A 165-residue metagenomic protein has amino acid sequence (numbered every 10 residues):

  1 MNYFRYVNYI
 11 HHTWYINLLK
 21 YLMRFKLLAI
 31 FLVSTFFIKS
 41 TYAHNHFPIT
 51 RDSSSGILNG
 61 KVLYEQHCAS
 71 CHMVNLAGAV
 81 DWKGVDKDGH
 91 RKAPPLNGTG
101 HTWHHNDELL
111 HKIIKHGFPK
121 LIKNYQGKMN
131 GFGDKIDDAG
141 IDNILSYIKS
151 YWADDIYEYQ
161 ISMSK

Functional and structural regions predicted by a protein language model:
L18-L28: Bacterial N-terminal signal peptides that target proteins for export
A29-F36: Bacterial N-terminal signal peptides
T41-L63, A79, E158-Q160: Electrostatic cytochrome c docking/interface patches
S54-A79, G84-D88: Sequence/structural segment immediately N-terminal to covalent heme-attachment motifs in c-type and related
L58-A69, H105-E108, K112, K135-D138 (+2 more regions): Sequence context surrounding c-type heme c attachment/ligation sites in exported
N75-H111, F132-K135: Gly/Gly-Pro-rich "capping" loops immediately C-terminal to redox-active cysteine motifs in periplasmic/lumenal
R91-P95, H116-D142, Y151, I156-K165: Axial heme c-ligation environment in periplasmic c-type cytochrome domains
